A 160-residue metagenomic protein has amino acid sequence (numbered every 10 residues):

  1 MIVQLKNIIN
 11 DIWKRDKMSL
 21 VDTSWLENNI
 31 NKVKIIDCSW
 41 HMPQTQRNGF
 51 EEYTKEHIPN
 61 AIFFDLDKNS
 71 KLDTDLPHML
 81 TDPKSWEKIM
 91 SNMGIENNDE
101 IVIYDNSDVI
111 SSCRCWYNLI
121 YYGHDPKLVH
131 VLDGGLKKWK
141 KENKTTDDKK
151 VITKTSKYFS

Functional and structural regions predicted by a protein language model:
I2-F50, K137-S160: Flexible, polar/low-complexity N-terminal or interdomain linker segments that lie immediately upstream of folded
I35, A61-F63, V129-V131: Conserved beta-strand scaffold positions in the cores of enzyme catalytic domains, especially in NTP/NDP-utilizing
I36-D37, F63-D65, V102-I103: Structural recognition of the beta-strand scaffold that forms the well-ordered cores of secreted hydrolase catalytic
S39, D67, S107: Anionic group-transfer/hydrolysis microenvironments
P43-Q46, S70-D73, V109-C113: Short active-site-adjacent helix-start/loop capping segments
E52-K55, Y121: A general structural signal for stabilizing positions within well-ordered secondary structure
T54-M93: Aromatic- and Gly/Pro-rich amphipathic surface segment
P77-S160: Thiolate-centered catalytic microenvironments shared by cysteine-dependent enzyme domains
